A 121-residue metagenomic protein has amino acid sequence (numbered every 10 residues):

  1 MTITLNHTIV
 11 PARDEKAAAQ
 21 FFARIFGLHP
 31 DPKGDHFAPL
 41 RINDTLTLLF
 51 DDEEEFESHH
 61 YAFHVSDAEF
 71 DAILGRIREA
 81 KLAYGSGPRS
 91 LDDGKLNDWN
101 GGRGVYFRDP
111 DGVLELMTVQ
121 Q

Functional and structural regions predicted by a protein language model:
T2-I3, I9-L48, D52-E54: Core segments of cupin and vicinal oxygen chelate
T8, Y61, G112: Hydrophobic adenine-recognition pocket in adenosine-nucleotide-binding enzymes
H29, A83, V113: Residue-level detector of anion-binding/catalytic polar loops
L40-D44, V65, F107-P110, Q120: Active-site beta-strand termini and strand-to-loop segments that position acidic
T45-T47, E55-E57, S66-D71: Short, charged/polar surface micro-motifs in flexible loops or helix N-caps
D51, D98-W99, M117-Q121: Short beta->alpha transition motifs characteristic of CBS
A62-P110: Vicinal oxygen chelate
